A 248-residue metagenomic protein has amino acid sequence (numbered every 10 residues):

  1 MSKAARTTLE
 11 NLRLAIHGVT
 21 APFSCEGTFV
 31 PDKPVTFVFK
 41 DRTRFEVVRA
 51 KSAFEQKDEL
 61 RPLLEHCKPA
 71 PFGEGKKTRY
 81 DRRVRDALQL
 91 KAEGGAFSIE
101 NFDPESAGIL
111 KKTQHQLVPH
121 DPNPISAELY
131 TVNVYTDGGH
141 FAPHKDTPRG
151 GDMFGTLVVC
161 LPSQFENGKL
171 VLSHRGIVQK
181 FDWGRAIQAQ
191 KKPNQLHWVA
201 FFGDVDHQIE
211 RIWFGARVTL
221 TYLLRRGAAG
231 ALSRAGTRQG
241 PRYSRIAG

Functional and structural regions predicted by a protein language model:
M1-W198, D204-G248: Fe(II)/2-oxoglutarate oxygenase catalytic core
